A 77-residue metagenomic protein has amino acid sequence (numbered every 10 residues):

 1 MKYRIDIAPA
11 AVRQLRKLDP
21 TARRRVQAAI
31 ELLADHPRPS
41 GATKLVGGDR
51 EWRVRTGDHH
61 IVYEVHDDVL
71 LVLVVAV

Functional and structural regions predicted by a protein language model:
M1-K17, T21-R24, P39, T43 (+2 more regions): Enriched for short, Lys/Arg-rich terminal
A29-R55: A short, surface-exposed loop/turn module that caps and links secondary-structure elements
